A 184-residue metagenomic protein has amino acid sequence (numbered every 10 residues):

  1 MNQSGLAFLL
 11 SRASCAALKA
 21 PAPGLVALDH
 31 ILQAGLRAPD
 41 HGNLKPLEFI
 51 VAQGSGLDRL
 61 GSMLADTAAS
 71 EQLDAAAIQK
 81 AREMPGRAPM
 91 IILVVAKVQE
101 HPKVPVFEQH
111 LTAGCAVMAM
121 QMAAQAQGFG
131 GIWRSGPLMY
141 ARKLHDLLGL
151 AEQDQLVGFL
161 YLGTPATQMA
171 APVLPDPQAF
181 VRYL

Functional and structural regions predicted by a protein language model:
M1, G5-S14, L156-L184: C-terminal helix-cap and adjacent tail motif
M1-R87, L184: N-terminal amphipathic, basic helical "cap/leader" segment at the start of enzyme domains
G35, I92, V98-L147: Small-aliphatic-rich amphipathic alpha-helix that forms the alpha element of a beta-alpha
G54-G56, K97-V98, T164-A166: Short loop segments at secondary-structure junctions
L64-L73, K103-E108, L148: Short, surface-exposed loop/helix-turn segments at secondary-structure junctions that function as lids/hinges flanking
P89-I91, Q155-V157: Structural motif
D146-E152, A170-P172: Short proline/glycine-enriched turn/loop segments at secondary-structure junctions
